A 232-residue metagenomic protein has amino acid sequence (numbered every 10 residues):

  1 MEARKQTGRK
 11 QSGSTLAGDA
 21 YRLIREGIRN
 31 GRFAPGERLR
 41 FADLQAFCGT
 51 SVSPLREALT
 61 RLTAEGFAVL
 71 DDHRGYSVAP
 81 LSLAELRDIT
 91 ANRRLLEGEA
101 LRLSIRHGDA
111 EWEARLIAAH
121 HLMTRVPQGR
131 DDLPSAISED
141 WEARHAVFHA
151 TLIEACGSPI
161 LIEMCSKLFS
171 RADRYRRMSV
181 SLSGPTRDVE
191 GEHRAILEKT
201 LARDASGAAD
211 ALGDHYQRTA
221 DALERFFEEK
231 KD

Functional and structural regions predicted by a protein language model:
M1-R106, A220, E224-D232: Short linear motifs at protein or domain termini
G18, R94, I117, R187-E190: Amphipathic alpha-helical repeat elements characteristic of tetratricopeptide repeat
A42, A84-R87, E139, P159 (+2 more regions): Residues in well-ordered alpha-helical elements
F47, S181-D232: C-terminal regulatory/effector modules of DNA-binding transcriptional regulators
S82-L83, Y175-S179: Short alpha-helical transmembrane interface motifs in multi-pass membrane proteins
L101, A110-R177, E190-E198, G207-R218: Conserved amphipathic alpha-helical segments that form helical-bundle/coiled-coil interaction surfaces
I105-R106, G157, S181-L182: Short helix-capping/hinge motifs at transmembrane helix termini and TM-loop junctions
